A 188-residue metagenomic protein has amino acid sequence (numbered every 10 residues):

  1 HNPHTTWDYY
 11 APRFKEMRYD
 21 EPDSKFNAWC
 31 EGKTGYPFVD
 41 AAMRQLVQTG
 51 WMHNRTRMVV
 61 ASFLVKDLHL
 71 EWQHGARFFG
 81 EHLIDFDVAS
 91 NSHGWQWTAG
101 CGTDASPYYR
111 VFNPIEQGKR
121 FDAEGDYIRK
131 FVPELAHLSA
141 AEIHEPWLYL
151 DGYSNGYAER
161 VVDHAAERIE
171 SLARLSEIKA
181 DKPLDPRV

Functional and structural regions predicted by a protein language model:
H1-E16, W72-D85, R187: Short alpha-helical "patches" and their helix-cap loops
H1-H4, Q48-M52, V88-A89, H137-H144 (+1 more regions): Intrinsically disordered or highly flexible coil/loop and linker segments, enriched in small and charged/polar residues
H1-M58, T98-T103: Gly/Thr-rich phosphate-binding loop signature of adenosyl cofactor/nucleotide-binding cores
W7, D23, Y36-V39, W72 (+5 more regions): Alpha-helix initiation and N-capping motif
C30, D67, F78-A158: C-terminal, helix-dominated tail/subdomain
P37-F38, A42-S90: Aromatic (often tryptophan-rich) hydrophobic motifs at membrane interfaces
Q45, H82, K130-E134, E170 (+2 more regions): Residues that form generic nucleotide/phosphate-binding pockets
A141-V188: Extended hydrophobic packing segments that form well-structured cores
